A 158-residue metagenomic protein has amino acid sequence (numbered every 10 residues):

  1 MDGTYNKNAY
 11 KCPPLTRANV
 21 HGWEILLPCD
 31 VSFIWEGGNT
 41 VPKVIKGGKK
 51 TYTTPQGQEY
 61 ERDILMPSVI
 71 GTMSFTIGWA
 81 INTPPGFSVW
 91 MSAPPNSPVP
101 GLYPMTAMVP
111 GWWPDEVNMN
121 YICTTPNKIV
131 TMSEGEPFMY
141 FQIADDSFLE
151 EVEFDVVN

Functional and structural regions predicted by a protein language model:
M1-N158: DUTPase catalytic domain/fold
